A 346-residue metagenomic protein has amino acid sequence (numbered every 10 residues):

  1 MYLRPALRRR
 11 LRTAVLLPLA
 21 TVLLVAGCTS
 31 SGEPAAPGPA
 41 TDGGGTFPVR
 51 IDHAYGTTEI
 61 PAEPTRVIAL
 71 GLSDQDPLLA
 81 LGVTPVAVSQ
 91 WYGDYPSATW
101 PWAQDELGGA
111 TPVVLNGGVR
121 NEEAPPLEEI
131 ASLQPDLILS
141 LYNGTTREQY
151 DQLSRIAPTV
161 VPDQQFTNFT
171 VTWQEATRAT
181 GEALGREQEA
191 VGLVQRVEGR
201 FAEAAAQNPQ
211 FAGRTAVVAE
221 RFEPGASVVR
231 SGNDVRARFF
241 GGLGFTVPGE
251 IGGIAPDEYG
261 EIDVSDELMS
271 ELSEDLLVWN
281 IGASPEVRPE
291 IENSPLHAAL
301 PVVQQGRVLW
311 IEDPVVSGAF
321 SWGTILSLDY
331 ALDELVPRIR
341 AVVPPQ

Functional and structural regions predicted by a protein language model:
M1-A26: Sec-dependent bacterial lipoprotein signal peptides
A26-G43: Bacterial lipoprotein signal-peptidase II cleavage site
Y55, N116-P126, A255-V264: Short helix-initiation/N-cap motifs at beta->coil->alpha
T57, Q152-P224, S321-Q346: Extracytoplasmic substrate-binding proteins
Q75-E129: A short, structured surface patch at a secondary-structure boundary
L127-I130, Q134-S140, P158, M269 (+1 more regions): Proline-aspartate-enriched helix->loop->beta-strand connector
R230-G260: Alpha-helical, coiled-coil/dimerization segments enriched in small aliphatic residues
L272-Q346: Structured C-terminal subdomain patch of bacterial secreted/periplasmic proteins
